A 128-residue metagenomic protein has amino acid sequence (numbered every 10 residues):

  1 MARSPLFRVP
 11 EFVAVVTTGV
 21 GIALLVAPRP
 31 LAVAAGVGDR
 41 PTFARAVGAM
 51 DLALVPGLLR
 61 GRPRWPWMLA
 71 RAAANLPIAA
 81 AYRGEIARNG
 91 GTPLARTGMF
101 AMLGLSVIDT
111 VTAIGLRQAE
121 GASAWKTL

Functional and structural regions predicted by a protein language model:
M1-L128: Short amphipathic, positively biased membrane-proximal segments that drive organelle/inner-membrane targeting
